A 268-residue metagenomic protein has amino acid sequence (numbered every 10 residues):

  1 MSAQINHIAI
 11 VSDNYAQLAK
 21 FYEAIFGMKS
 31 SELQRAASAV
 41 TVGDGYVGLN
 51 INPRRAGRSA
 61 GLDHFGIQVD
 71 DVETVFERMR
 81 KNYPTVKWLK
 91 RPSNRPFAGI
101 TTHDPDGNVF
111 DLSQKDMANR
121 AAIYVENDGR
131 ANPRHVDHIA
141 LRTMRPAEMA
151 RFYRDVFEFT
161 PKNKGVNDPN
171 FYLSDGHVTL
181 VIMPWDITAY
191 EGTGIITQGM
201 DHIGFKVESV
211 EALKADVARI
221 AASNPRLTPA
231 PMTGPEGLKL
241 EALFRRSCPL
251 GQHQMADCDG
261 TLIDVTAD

Functional and structural regions predicted by a protein language model:
M1-A19, L62-F65, K115-A150, M200-I203 (+1 more regions): N-terminal beta-strand motif that seeds the catalytic metal site of vicinal oxygen chelate
M1-G48, A98-T101, L141-I187: Core segments of cupin and vicinal oxygen chelate
N14-Y15, V69-E73, R145-P146, E208-E211: Helix N-cap motif at beta-to-alpha junctions
Y46-N50, S59, G107-F110, R120 (+2 more regions): Short, charged/polar, Gly/Pro-enriched secondary-structure boundary elements
R80-N132, K164, Y172, A218-D268: Vicinal oxygen chelate
A147-A230, K239-R245, G251: Structured core of small recognition/catalytic domains
